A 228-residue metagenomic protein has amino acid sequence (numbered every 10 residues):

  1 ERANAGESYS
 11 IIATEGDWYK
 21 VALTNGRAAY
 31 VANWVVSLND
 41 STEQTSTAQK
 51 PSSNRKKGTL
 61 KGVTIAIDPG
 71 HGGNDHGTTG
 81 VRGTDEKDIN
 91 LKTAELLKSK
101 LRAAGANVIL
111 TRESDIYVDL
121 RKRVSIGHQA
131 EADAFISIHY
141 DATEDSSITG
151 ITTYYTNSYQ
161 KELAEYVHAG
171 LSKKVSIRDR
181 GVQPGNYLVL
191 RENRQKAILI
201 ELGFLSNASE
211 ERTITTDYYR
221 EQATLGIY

Functional and structural regions predicted by a protein language model:
R2-W34: SH3/SH3-like beta-barrel superfamily modules
E7, D17, R27, K61-V63 (+5 more regions): Envelope-exposed proteins and targeting segments
E7, V118-K122, P184-N186: N-terminal post-signal-peptidase region of extra-cytosolic proteins
T14, T24-G26, W34-V36, D68-G72 (+5 more regions): Solvent-exposed coil/turn segments that connect beta secondary-structure elements in extracytoplasmic/periplasmic
K20, N74-T78, A208: Short, solvent-exposed loop/turn elements at domain surfaces
A22-K57: Boundary regions of SH3-family modules and the immediately adjacent low-complexity/disordered segments in eukaryotic
T45-Y166, S172-K174: Catalytic-core regions of hydrolytic enzymes
A130, A134-S147, Y154-Y155, G181-Y228: Active-site-adjacent mobile loop/cap segments within catalytic or ligand-binding domains
